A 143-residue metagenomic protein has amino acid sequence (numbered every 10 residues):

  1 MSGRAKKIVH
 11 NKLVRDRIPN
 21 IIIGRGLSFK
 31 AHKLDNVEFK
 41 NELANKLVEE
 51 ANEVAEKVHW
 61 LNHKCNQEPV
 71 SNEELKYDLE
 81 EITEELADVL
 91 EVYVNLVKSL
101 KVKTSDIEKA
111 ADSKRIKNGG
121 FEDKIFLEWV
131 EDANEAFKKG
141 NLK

Functional and structural regions predicted by a protein language model:
M1-K143: Flexible "arm" and connector segments at domain edges
